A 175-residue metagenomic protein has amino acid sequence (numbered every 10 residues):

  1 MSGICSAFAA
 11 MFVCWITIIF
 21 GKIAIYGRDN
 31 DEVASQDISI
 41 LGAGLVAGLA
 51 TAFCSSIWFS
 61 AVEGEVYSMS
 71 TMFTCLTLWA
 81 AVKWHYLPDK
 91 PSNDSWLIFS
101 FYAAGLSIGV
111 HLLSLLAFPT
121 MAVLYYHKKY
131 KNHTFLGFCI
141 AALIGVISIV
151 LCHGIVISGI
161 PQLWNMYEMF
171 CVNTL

Functional and structural regions predicted by a protein language model:
G3, F101-G105: Helical-face signature of the major facilitator-like transporter fold
G3-E32, L76-A80: Transmembrane-helix motifs of polytopic, lipid-linked glycan transferases
A7, M11, S68-W79, L97-S100 (+1 more regions): Alpha-helical transmembrane segments of multi-pass membrane proteins
W15-I19, S56, S60, W79-K83 (+5 more regions): Short hydrophobic alpha-helical membrane-anchoring segments
G21, E32-I38, T77-L97, A104 (+2 more regions): Membrane-interface transmembrane helices that cradle and orient dolichyl/undecaprenyl
G27-D37, G44-T71, A80, A104-L112 (+1 more regions): Aromatic- and kink-enriched transmembrane "portal" helix at the membrane-lumen/periplasm boundary that abuts
L41-L49, L97-I98, L115, C139: Hydrophobic alpha-helical transmembrane segments
H85-Y86, A117-L175: Perimembrane helix-loop-helix junctions
